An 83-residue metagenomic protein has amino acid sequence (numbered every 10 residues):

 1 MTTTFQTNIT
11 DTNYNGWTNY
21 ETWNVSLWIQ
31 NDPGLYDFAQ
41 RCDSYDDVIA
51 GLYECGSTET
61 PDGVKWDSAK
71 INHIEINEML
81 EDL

Functional and structural regions predicted by a protein language model:
M1-L83: Acidic interaction surfaces
